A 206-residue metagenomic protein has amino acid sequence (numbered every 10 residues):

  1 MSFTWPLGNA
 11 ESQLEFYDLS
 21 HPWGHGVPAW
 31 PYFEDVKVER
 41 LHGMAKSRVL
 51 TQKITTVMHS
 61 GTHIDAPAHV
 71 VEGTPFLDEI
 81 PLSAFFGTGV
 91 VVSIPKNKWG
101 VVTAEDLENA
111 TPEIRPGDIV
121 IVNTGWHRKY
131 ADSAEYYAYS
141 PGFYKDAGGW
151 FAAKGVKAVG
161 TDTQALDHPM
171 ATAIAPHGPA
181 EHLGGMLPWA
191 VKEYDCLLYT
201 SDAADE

Functional and structural regions predicted by a protein language model:
M1-S47, K157: Generic N-terminal segment detector
Y17, A45-T62: Replace "His-x-His-based motif
L19, H63, V92, V120 (+1 more regions): Divalent metal-coordination and catalytic microenvironments
I54-V71, T161-L166: Histidine-centered catalytic micro-motifs
I64-V102: A glycine-rich, hydrophobic loop/mini-helix early in the fold
S93-S133: Glycine- and Gly-Pro-enriched alpha-helical subdomains that act as flexible, kink-prone "lid/hinge" or packing modules
P169-M186, V191: Histidine/acidic-residue-rich catalytic or RNA/ligand-binding cores of hydrolases and nuclease-related proteins
Y199-A204: Conserved small/polar residues in nucleotide/adenosyl-binding loops
